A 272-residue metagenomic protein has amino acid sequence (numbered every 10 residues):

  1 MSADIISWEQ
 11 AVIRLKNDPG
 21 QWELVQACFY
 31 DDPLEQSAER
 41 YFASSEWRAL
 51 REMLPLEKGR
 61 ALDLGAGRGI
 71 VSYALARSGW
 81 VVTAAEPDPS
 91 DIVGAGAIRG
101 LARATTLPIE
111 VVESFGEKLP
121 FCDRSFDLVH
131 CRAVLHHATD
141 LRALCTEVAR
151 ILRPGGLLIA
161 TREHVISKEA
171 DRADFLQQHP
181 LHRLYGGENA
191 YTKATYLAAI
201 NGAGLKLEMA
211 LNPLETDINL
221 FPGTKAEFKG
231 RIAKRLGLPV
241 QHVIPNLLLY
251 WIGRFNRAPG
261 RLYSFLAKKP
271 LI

Functional and structural regions predicted by a protein language model:
M1-L56, A74: Conserved class I S-adenosyl-L-methionine
K58-G67: Conserved class I S-adenosyl-L-methionine
R68-K118: Class I SAM-dependent methyltransferase SAM/SAH-binding core
V111, M209, L214-I272: A C-terminal cap/extension of S-adenosyl-L-methionine-dependent methyltransferases that defines the acceptor-substrate
H130: A conserved beta-strand element that flanks and buttresses the S-adenosyl-L-methionine
R142-P154: A short glycine-rich, Lys/Arg-flanked "PGG" loop and its adjoining helix->strand segment in the class I
L157-H182: Conserved class I S-adenosyl-L-methionine
H179-T195: Acceptor-substrate binding/catalytic loop of class I
